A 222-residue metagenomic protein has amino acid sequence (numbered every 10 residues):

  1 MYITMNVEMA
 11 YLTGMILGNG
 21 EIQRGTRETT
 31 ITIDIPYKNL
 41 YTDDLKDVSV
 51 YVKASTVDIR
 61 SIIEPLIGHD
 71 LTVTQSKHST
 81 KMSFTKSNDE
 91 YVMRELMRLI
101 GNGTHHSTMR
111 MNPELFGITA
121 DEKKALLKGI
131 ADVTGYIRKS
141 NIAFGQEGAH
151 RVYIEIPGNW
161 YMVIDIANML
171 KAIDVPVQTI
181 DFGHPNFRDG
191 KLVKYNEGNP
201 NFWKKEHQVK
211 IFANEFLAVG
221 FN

Functional and structural regions predicted by a protein language model:
M1-N222: Internal intein/HINT superfamily modules and their associated LAGLIDADG
